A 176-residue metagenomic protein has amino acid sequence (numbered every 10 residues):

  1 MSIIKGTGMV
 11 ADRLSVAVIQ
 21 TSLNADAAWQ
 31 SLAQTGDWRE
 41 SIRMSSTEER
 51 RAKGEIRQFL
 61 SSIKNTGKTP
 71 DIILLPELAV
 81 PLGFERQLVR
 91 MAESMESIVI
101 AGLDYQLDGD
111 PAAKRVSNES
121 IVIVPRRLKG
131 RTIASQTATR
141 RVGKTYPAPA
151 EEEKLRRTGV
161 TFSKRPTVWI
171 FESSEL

Functional and structural regions predicted by a protein language model:
M1-I4, A113-L176: Active-site catalytic loop in hydrolytic enzyme cores
M1-I72, L78-A79: N-terminal, active-site-proximal structural segment of metallo-dependent hydrolase catalytic domains
D12-A17, E96, A138, L176: A generic secondary-structure signal marking the coil-to-beta-strand transition
T21, D104-Q106, T145-P147: Active-site beta-loop-alpha junctions enriched in small/polar residues
W29, Q34, E85, R90-M91 (+1 more regions): Hydrophobic alpha-helical segments
T35-E40, A92-M95, G159-F162: Short, low-complexity, polar/charged sequence segments that are solvent-exposed and flexible
T47-V142: Cys-nucleophile CN-hydrolase/nitrilase-fold catalytic domain and related Cys-dependent amidase chemistry that acts on
